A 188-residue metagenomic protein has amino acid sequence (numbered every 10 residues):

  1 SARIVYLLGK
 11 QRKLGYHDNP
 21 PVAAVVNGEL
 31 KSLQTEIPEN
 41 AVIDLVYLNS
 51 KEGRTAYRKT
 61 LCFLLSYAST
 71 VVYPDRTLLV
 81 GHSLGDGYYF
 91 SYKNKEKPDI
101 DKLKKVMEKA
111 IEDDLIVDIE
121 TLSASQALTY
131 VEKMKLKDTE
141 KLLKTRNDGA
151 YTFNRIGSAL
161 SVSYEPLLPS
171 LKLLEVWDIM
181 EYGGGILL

Functional and structural regions predicted by a protein language model:
S1-C62, S66-Y67, V71-L84, K95 (+1 more regions): Ubiquitin-like/PB1-type beta-grasp interaction modules and other compact soluble beta-rich domains
T35-R54, T77-L188: Auxiliary tRNA-acceptor-end handling modules of aminoacyl-tRNA synthetases
